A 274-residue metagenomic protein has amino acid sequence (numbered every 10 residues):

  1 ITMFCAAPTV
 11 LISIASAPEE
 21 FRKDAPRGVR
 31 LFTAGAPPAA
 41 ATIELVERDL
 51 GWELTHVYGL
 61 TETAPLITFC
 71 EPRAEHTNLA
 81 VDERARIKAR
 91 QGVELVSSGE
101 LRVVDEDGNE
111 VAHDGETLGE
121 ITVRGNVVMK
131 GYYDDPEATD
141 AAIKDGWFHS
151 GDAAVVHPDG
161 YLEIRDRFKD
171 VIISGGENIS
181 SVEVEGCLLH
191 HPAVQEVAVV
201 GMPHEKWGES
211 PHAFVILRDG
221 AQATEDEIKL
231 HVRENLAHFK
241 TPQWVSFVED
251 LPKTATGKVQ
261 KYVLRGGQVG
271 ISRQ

Functional and structural regions predicted by a protein language model:
I1-A6, A15-R86, E100, D107-H113: Gly/Ser/Thr-rich phosphate-binding loop
F4, G125, K130-G131, D140-A141 (+3 more regions): AMP-binding/adenylate-forming catalytic core of the ANL superfamily
T9-L11, P38, V128: Alpha-helix capping/helix-boundary segments
G35, G59, G92, D152 (+1 more regions): Active-site glycine-centered loops adjacent to acidic/histidine catalytic or metal-binding residues that shape
T55-E62, G92-V93, V200-M202, S246: Beta-strand->loop->alpha-helix junctions that form or flank phosphate-binding loops in nucleotide-handling enzymes
A85-L95, A112, A142-G146: Short Gly/Pro-enriched turn/cap motifs at secondary-structure boundaries
E94, E100-T122, P158-D159, A221-E225 (+1 more regions): Conserved beta-loop-beta connector loops within the AMP-binding
G266-Q274: Acidic/polar alpha-helix N-cap and adjacent early helical turns within long charge-rich amphipathic helices/linkers
